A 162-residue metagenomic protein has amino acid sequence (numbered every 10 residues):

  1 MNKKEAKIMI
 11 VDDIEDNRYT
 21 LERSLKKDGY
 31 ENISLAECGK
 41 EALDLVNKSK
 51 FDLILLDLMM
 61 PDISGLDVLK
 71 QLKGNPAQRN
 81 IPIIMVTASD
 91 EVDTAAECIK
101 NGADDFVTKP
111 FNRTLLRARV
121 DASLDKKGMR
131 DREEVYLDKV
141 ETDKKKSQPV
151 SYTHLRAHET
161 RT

Functional and structural regions predicted by a protein language model:
E15-S34: Two-component/phosphorelay signaling modules centered on CheY-like receiver
L35-L53: Acidic, metal-coordinating helix/loop segments flanking the phosphotransfer/catalytic sites of two-component signaling
C38-E41, S64-K70: Acidic catalytic/metal-coordinating carboxylates
M60: Receiver (REC) domain active-site loop signature in two-component systems and cognate sites in sensor histidine kinases
F111-V120, L124: C-terminal output helix
T153-T162: Conserved small/polar residues in nucleotide/adenosyl-binding loops
